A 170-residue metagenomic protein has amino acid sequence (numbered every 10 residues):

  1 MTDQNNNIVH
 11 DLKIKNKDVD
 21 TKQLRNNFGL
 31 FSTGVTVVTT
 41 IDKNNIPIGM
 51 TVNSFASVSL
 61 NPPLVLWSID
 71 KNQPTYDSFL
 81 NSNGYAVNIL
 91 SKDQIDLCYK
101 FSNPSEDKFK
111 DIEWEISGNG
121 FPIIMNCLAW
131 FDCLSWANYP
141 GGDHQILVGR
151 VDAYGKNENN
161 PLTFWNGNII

Functional and structural regions predicted by a protein language model:
T2-I170: Basic, polyanion-binding surface patches
